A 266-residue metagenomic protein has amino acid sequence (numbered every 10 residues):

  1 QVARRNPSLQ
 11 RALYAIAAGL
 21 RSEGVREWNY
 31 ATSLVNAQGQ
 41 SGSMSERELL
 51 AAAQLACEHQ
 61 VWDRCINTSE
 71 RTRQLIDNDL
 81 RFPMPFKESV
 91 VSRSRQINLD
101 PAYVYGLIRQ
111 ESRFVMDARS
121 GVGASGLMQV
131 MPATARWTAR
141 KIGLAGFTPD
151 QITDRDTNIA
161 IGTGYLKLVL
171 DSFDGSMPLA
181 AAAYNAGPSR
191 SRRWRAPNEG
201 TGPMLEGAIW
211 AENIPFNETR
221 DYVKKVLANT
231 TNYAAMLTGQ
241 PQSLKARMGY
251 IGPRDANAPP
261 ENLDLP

Functional and structural regions predicted by a protein language model:
Q1-V2: Hydrophobic/aromatic interaction determinants used to assemble and anchor large protein complexes
R5: Primarily a LysM-type cell-wall glycan-binding module
S8-R11, A18, E23-P266: Catalytic glycan-binding domains that act on GlcNAc-containing polysaccharides
